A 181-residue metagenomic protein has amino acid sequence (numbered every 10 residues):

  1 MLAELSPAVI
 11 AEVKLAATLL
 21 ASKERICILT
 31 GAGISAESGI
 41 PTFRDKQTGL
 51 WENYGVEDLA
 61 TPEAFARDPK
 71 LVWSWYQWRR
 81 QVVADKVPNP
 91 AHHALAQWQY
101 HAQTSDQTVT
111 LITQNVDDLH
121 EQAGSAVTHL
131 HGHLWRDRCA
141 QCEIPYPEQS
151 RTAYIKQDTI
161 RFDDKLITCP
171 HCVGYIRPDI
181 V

Functional and structural regions predicted by a protein language model:
M1-V181: Conserved catalytic core of sirtuin-type NAD+-dependent deacylases
